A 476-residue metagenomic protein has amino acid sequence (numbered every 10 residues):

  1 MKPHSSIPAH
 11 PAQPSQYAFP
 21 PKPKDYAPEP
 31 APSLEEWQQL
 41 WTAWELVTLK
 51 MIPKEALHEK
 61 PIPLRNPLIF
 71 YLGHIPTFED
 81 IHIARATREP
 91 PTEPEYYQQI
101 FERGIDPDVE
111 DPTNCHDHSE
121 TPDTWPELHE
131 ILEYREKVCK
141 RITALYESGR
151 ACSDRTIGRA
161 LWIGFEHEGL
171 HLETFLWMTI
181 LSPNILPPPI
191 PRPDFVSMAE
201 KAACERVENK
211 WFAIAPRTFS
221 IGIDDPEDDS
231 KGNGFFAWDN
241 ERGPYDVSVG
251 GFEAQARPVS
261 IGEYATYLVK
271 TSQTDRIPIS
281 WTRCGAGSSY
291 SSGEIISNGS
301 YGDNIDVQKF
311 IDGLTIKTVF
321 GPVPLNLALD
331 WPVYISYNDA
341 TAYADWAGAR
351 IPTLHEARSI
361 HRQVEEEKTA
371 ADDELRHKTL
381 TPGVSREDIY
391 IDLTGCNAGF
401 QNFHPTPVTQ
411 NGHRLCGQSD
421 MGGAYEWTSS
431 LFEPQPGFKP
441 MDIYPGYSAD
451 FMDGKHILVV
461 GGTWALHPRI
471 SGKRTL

Functional and structural regions predicted by a protein language model:
M1-N66, G73-T77, R85-R141, L145 (+10 more regions): Disulfide-stabilized, aromatic/cysteine-rich ligand-recognition loop
L49, E147, V269-K270, S429: Residues at helix-coil transition
R65-F70, S291, H361-V364, R469: Short, solvent-exposed polar/charged micro-motifs at secondary-structure junctions
Y71, Y264, G422: Conserved active-site tyrosine of GNAT-family acetyltransferases
E79-I100, I261-I296, T353: Carboxylate/His-rich catalytic cores and anion/metal-binding grooves
G164, E168-L170, L181-A237, Q273-I296 (+2 more regions): Functional-site microenvironments in short loops/helix caps that host divalent-cation chemistry
T179, I223, A256, E263 (+4 more regions): Activation segment
